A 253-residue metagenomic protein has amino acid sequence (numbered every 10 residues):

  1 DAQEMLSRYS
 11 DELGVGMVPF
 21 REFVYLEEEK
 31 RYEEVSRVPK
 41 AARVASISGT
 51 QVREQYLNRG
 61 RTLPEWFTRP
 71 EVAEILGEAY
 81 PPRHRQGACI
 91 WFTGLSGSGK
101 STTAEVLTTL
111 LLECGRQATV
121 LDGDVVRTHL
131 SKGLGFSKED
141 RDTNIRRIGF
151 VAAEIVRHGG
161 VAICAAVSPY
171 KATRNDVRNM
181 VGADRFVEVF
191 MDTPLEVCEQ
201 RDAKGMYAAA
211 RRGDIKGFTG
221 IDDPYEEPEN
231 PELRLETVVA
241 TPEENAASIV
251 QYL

Functional and structural regions predicted by a protein language model:
D1-R85: Active-site cores that bind ATP or allylic diphosphates and position pyrophosphate for catalysis
R8, E105, T109, E113 (+2 more regions): Short, well-ordered alpha-helices that flank and scaffold nucleotide-derived cofactor binding pockets
M17-P19, V120, F186-E188, E232-R234: Conserved beta-strand scaffold positions in the cores of enzyme catalytic domains, especially in NTP/NDP-utilizing
L26, D192-S248: Small-molecule kinase domains that catalyze NTP-dependent phosphoryl transfer to phosphate-bearing small molecules
I90-F92: Hydrophobic anchor at the beta1->P-loop junction of P-loop NTPases
L95: P-loop (Walker A) phosphate-binding loop of NTP-binding proteins
S98, A104-R157: Conserved substrate/cofactor phosphate-moiety recognition/catalytic segment in nucleotide-dependent phosphotransferases
H129-G135, A152-R211, G217: ATP-dependent NMP and nucleoside kinases share a basic, alpha-helical "lid"
